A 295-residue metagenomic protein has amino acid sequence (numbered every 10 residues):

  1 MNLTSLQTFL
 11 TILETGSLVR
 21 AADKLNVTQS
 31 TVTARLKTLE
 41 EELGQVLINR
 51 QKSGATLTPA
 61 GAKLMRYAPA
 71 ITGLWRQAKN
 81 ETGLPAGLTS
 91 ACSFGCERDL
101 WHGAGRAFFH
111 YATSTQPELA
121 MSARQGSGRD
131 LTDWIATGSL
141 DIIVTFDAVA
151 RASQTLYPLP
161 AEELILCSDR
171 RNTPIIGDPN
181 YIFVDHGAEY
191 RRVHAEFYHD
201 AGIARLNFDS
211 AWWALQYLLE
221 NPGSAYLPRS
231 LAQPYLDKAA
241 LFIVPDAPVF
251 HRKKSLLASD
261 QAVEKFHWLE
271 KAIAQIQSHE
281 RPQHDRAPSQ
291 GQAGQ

Functional and structural regions predicted by a protein language model:
L10-T28: Short helix-boundary/capping micro-motifs
E40-P59, R76: A short LG(V/I)-centered, amphipathic sequence patch enriched for acidic residue(s) preceding the LG motif
E42-L43, L64-A86: Alpha-helical linker/hinge and terminal dimerization helices associated with HTH transcriptional regulators
T89-R151: Central regulatory/effector-binding core of bacterial HTH transcription factors
Q125-N180, L231: Acidic, Gly/Pro-rich loop/turn segments at junctions of secondary structure
S127-G128, F146, H199-F250: Hydrophobic hinge/microswitch elements
G177-R205, D209-A211, F266, E280: Secondary-structure junction motif
V244-G294: A late-sequence structural motif
